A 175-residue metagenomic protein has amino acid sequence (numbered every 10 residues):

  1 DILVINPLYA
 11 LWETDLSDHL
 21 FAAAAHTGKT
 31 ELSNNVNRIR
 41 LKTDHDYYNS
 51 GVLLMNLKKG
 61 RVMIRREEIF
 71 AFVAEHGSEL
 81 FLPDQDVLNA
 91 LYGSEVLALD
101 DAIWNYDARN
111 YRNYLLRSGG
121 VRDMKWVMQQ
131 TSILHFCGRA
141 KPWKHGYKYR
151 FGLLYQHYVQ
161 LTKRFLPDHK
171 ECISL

Functional and structural regions predicted by a protein language model:
D1-E31, V52-M55, V62-M63: GT-A fold catalytic core of metal-dependent nucleotide-sugar glycosyltransferases, centered on the diacidic
P7, D44, E95: Glycine-rich, flexible loop/turn motifs
W12, N37-L41, E67-F72: Short, surface-exposed, charged loop/turn segments at secondary-structure junctions
D15-L16, H45-Y47, K125-M128: Extracellular/periplasmic catalytic domains that process cell-envelope and extracellular macromolecules
D18-L41, H145-F151: A short, conserved beta-to-alpha structural element at the edge of catalytic cores that scaffolds binding
N37-T43, S118-D123: Short, P/G- and charge-enriched loop/turn segments at secondary-structure junctions
L41-V52: A recurrent flexible, glycine/aromatic-enriched loop bordering the glycosyltransferase active site that acts as
M55-L175: A glycosyltransferase accessory/donor-loop signature
